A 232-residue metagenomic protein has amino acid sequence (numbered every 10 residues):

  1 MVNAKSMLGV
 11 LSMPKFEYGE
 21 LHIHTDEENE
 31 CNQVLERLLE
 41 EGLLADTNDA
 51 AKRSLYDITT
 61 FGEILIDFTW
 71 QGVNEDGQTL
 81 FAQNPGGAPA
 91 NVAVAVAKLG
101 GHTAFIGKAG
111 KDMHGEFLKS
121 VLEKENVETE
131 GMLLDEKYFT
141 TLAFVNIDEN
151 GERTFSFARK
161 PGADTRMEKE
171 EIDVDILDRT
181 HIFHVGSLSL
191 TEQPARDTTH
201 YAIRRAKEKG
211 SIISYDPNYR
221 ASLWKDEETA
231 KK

Functional and structural regions predicted by a protein language model:
M1-E17, E30-V34: Amphipathic alpha-helical interaction surfaces in cytosolic regulatory modules
E17, L99, K209-G210: Helix C-cap/helix->beta junction micro-motif
I23-E27: Short beta-strand-to-loop capping motifs
Q33-E41: Short amphipathic alpha-helices in soluble, non-transmembrane regions that often serve as interface/regulatory elements
E40-A50, S120-Y138: A glycine-rich helix N-cap at a beta->alpha junction
A50-T59, E123, E152-K232: Ribokinase/PfkB-type carbohydrate-kinase core domain
A51-E128, M167: Glycine-rich phosphate/adenosyl-contacting loop at the front of the ribokinase-like
D135-P161: Glycine-rich nucleotide/cofactor/substrate-binding loop typically near the N-terminus or early in the first domain
